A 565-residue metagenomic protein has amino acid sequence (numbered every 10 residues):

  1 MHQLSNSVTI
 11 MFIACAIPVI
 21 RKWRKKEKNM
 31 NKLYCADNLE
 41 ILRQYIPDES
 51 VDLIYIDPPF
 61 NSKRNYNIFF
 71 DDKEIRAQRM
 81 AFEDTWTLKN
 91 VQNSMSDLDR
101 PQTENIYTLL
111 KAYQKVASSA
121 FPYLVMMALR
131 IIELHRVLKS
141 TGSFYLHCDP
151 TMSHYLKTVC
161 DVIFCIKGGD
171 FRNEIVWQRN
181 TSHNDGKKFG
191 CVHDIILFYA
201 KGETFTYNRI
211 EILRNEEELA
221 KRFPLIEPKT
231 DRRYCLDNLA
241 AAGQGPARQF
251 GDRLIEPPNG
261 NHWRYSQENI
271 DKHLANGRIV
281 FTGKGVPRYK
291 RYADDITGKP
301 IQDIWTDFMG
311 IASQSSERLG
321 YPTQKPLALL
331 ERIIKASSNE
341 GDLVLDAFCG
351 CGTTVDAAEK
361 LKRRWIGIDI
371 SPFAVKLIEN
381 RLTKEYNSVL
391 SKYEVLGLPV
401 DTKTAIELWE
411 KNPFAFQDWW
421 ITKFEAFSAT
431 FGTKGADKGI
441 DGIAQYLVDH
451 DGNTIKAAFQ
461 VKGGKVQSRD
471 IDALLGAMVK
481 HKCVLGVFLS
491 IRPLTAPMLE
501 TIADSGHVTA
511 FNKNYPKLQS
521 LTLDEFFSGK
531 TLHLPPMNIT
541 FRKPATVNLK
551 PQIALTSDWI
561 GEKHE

Functional and structural regions predicted by a protein language model:
M1-I368, F373: Core catalytic lobe of class I
I366-E565: Mixed-charge (Asp/Glu-Lys/Arg
